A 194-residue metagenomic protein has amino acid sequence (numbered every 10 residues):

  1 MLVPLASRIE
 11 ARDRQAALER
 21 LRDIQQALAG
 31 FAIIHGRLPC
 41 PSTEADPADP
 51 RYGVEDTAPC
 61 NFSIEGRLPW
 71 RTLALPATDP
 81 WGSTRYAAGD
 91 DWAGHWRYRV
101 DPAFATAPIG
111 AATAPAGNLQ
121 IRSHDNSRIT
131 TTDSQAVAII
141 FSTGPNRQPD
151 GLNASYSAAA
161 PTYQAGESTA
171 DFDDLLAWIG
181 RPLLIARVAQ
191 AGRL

Functional and structural regions predicted by a protein language model:
M1-P4: Alpha-helical hydrophobic helix detector
S7-L194: N-terminal pilin/flagellin-like segments and related low-complexity appendage regions
